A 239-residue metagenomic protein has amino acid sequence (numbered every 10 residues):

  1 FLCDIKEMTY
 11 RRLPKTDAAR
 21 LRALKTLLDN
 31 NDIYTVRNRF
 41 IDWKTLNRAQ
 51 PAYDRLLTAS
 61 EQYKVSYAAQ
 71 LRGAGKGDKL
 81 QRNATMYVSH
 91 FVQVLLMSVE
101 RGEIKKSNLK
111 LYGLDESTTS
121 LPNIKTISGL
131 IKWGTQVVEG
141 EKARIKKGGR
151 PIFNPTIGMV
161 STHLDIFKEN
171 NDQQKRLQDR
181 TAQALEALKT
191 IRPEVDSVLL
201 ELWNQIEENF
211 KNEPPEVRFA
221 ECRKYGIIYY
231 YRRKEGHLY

Functional and structural regions predicted by a protein language model:
F1-Y239: Basic/polar low-complexity intrinsically disordered segments
